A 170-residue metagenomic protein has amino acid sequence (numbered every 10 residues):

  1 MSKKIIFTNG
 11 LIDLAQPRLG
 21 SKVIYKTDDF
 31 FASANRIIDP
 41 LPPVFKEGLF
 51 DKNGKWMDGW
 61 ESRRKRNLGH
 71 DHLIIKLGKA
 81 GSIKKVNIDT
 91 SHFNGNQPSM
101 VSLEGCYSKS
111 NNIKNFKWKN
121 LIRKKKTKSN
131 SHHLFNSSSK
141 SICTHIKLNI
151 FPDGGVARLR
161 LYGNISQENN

Functional and structural regions predicted by a protein language model:
M1-K76, N94, I165-N170: Disordered, acidic Ser/Thr/Pro-rich linker "stalks" and the adjacent N-terminal cap of the next globular domain
F50-D58, S62, N112-N136: Intrinsic, low-complexity N-terminal interaction/targeting segments
L68-H70, G78-K85, S141-C143: Extended extracellular/luminal ectodomain segments enriched in beta-structured repeat modules
A80, K119-G155, G163: Beta-sandwich interaction modules
G81-G95, L148: A short beta-strand element within beta-rich, extracytoplasmic domains of secreted/secretory-pathway proteins
I83-K85, P98-M100, V156: Exposed beta-strand and adjacent loop surfaces of beta-rich binding modules that mediate intermolecular recognition
D89, E104-S108, Y162: Predominantly extracellular/luminal cell-surface or secreted proteins
N94-K109: Short, surface-exposed beta-strand/strand-loop-strand elements in extracellular ectodomains
